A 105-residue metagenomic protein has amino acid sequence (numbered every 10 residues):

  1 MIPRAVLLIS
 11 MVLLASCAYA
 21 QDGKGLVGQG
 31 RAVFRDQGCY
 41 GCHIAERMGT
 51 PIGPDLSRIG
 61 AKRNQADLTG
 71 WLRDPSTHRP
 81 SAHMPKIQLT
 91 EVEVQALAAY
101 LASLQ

Functional and structural regions predicted by a protein language model:
M1-K24, Q105: N-terminal export/targeting leaders of redox proteins
C17-R35, P54: Electrostatic cytochrome c docking/interface patches
Y19, G41-I44, R58: Disulfide-rich extracellular modules and peptides
Q29, D67-L68, L72, H83: Hydrophobic alpha-helical segments typical of transmembrane helices and their membrane-interface/capping positions
G30, D36-A45, L68, L97-L101: The canonical Cys-X-X-Cys-His
R31-Y40, G49, S57, R63: Sequence context surrounding c-type heme c attachment/ligation sites in exported
T50-I59, R73-L104: Axial heme c-ligation environment in periplasmic c-type cytochrome domains
